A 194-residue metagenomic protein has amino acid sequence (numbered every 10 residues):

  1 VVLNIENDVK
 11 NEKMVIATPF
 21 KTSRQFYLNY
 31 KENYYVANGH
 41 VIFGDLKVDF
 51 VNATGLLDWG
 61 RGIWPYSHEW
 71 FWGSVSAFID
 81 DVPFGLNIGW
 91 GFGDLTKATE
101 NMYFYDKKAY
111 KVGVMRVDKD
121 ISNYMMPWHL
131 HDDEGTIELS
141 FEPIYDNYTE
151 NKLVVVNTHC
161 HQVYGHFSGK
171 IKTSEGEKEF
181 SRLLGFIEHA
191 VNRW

Functional and structural regions predicted by a protein language model:
V1-W194: Structured soluble/peripheral alpha/beta segments that form catalytic or ligand/cofactor-binding pockets
